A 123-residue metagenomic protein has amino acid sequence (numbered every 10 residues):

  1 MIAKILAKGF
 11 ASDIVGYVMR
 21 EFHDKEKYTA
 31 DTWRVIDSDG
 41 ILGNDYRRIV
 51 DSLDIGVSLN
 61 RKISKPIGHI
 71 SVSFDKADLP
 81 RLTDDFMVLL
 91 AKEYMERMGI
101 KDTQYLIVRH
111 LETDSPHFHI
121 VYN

Functional and structural regions predicted by a protein language model:
M1-N123: N-terminal nicking endonuclease/strand-transfer module with a His-rich metal-binding environment and a catalytic Tyr
